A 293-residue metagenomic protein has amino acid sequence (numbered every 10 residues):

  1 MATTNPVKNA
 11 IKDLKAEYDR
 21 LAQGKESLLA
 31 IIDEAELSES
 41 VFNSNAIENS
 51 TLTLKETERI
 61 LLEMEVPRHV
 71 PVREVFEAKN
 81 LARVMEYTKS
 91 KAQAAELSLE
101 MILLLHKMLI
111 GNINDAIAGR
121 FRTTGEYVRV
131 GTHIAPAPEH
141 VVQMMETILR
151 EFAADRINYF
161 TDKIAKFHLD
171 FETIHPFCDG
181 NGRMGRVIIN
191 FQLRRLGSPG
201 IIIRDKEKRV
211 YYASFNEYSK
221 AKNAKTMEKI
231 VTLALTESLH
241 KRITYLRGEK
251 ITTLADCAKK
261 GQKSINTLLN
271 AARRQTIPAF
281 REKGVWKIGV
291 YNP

Functional and structural regions predicted by a protein language model:
M1-D179, R183-P293: FIC/Doc superfamily catalytic core
